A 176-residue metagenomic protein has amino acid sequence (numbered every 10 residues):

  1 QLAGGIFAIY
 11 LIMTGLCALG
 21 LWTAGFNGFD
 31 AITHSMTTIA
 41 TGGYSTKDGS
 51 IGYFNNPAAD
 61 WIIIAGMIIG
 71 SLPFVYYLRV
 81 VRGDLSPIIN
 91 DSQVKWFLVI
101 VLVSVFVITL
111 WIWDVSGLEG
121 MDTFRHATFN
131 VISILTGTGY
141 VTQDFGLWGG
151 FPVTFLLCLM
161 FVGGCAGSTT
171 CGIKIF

Functional and structural regions predicted by a protein language model:
Q1-F176: Membrane-proximal intracellular helices of multi-pass ion channels
